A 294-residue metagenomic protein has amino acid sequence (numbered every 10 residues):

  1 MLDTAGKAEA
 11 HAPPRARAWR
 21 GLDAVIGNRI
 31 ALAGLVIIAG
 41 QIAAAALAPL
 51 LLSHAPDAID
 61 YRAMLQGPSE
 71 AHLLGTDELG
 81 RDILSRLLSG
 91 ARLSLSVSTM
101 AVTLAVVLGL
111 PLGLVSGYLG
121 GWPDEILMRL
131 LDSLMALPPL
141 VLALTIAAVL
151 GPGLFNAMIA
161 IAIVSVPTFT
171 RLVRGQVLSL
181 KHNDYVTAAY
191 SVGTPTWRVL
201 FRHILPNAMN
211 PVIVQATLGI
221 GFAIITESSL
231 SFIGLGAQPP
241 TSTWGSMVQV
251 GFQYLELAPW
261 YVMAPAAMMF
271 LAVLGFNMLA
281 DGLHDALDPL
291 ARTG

Functional and structural regions predicted by a protein language model:
M1-L110, L114-V115, G121-W122, G193 (+3 more regions): Gly/Trp-centered helix-boundary motif
W19, R81-S96, M100, G120-M128 (+2 more regions): Amphipathic cytosolic juxtamembrane alpha-helices at the membrane-cytosol interface of multi-pass membrane transporters
A24-V25, M64, R86-G90, S94 (+14 more regions): Amphipathic alpha-helical segments that mediate coupling or scaffolding at interfaces
L35, R92, S96-M100, L142 (+7 more regions): Internal alpha-helical transmembrane segments of multi-pass membrane proteins, especially GPCRs
Q41, L114, A143-A148, A157 (+4 more regions): Transmembrane alpha-helix boundary and packing residues in multipass membrane permease domains and related
A48-P56, G117-G121, I146-P152, V164 (+2 more regions): Short helix-capping/hinge motifs at transmembrane helix termini and TM-loop junctions
L73, D77, V107-G109, L114-Y118 (+2 more regions): Generic hydrophobic transmembrane alpha-helix motif, especially the helices
M135, I146-V149, I161, Q176-V177 (+2 more regions): Glycine-rich helix-loop "coupling/hinge" segments at transmembrane-helix boundaries in multipass transporters
